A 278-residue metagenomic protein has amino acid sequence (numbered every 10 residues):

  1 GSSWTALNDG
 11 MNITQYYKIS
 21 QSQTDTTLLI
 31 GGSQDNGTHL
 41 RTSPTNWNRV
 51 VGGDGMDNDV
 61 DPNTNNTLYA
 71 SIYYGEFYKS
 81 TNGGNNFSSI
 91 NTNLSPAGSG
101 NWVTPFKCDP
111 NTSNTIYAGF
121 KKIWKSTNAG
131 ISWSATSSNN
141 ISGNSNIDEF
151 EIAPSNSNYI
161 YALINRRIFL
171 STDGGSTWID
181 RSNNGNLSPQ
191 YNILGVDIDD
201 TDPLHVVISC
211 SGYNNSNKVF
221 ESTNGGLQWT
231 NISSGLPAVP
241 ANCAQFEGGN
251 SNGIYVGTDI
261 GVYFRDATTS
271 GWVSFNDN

Functional and structural regions predicted by a protein language model:
G1-N278: Beta-propeller blade termini and top-face loops
